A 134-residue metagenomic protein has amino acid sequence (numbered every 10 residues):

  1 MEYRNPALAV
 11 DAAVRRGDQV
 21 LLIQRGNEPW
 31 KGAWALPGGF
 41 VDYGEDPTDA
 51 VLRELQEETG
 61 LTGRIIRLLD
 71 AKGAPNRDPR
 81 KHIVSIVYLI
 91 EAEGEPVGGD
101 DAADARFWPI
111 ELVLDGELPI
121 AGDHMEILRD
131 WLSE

Functional and structural regions predicted by a protein language model:
M1-V20, L89: Conserved N-terminal beta-strand and adjoining loop/helix that marks the start of the Nudix/MutT-like hydrolase domain
E2-P6, A33, D78-V84, A102: A generic structural micro-feature
A9, A35, R67, V87-L89: Conserved beta-strand segments that form the floor/walls of ligand-binding pockets within enzyme and binding domains
V14, V87-E91, R106-P109: Short, well-ordered beta-strand micro-motif
Q19-E57, L61: Conserved Nudix-box catalytic region and its N-terminal flanking loop in Nudix hydrolases and closely related
K31-W34, D100-E134: Nudix hydrolase/Nudix homology domain
L61-D70: A short coil-to-beta-strand element that immediately follows conserved catalytic motifs
K72-P96: Active-site-adjacent beta-strand/loop module that shapes the phosphate/pyrophosphate-binding cleft
